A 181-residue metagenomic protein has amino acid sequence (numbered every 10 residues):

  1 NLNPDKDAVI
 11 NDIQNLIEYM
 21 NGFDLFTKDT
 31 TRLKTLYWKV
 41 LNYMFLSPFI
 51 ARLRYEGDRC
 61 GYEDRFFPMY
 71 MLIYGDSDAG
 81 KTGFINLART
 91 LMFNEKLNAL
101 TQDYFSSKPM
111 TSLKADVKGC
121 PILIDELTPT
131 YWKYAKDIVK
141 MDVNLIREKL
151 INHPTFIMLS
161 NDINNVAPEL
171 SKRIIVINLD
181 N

Functional and structural regions predicted by a protein language model:
N1-K34, A51: Extended, charged/polar low-complexity intrinsically disordered regions
R32-G61: N-terminal pre-Walker A segment at the start of P-loop NTPase domains
R52-L53, T90-T101: Post-Walker A helix-loop "phosphate-sensing" segment adjacent to the P-loop in P-loop NTPases
R59-E95: Glycine-rich phosphate-binding P-loop
N94-A99, F156, I174-V176: Conserved beta-strand scaffold positions in the cores of enzyme catalytic domains, especially in NTP/NDP-utilizing
N98, M110-L159: Conserved nucleotide-sensing/catalytic segment adjacent to the nucleotide-binding pocket in NTP-handling enzymes
S160-N165: Short, polar loop motifs at secondary-structure junctions
V166-N181: A short helix-turn-beta junction within AAA+ P-loop NTPase domains corresponding to the substrate/partner-engaging
